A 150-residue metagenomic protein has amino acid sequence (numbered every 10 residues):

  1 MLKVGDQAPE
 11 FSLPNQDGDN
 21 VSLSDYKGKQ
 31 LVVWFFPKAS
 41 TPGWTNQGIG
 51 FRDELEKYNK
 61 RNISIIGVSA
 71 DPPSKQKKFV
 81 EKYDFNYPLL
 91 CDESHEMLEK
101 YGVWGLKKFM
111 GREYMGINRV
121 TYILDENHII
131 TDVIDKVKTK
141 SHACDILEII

Functional and structural regions predicted by a protein language model:
M1-I150: Chalcogenol-based redox active-site neighborhoods
